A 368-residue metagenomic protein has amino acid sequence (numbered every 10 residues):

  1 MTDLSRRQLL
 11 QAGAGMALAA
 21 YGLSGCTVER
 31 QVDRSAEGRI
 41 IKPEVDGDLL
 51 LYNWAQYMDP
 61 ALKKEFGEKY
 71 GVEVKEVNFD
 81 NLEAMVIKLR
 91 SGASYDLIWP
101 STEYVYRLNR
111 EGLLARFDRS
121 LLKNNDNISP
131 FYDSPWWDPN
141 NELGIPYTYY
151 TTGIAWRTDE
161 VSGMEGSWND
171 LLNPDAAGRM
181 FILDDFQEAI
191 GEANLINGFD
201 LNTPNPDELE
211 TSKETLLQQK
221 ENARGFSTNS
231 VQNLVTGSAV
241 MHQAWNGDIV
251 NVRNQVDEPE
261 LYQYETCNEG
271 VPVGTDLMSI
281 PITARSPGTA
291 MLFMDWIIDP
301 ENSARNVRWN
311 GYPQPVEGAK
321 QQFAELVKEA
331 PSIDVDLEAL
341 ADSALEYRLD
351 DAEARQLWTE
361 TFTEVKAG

Functional and structural regions predicted by a protein language model:
M1-Y21: N-terminal secretory signal peptides and thylakoid transit peptides that target proteins across membranes
S24-G25: C-terminal motif of bacterial Sec signal peptides marking the signal peptidase cleavage site
V28, R34-R107: Early extracytoplasmic/lumenal segment of secretory-pathway proteins
S94-P100, A115-I154, R179: A structural signal for short loop-to-beta-strand junctions that line the ligand-binding cleft of periplasmic/secreted
E103-L114, W137-G166, Q187-N197, V273-S279: Periplasmic solute-binding protein
Y106, F181-D185, A189, A193 (+2 more regions): Ligand-binding pocket segment of bilobal, Venus flytrap-like solute-binding proteins
P281-D342: Mature extracytoplasmic/periplasmic domains
E338-G368: Conserved C-terminal helix/tail region of periplasmic/extracytoplasmic solute-binding proteins
